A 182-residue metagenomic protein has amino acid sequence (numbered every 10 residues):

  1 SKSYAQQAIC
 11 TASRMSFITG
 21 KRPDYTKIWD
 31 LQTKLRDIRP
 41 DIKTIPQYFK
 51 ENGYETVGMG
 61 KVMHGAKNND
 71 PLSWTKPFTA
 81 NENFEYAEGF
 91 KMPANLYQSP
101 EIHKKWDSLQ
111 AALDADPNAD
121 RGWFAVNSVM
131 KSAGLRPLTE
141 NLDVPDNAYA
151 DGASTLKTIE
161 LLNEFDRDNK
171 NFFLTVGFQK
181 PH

Functional and structural regions predicted by a protein language model:
S1-H182: Formylglycine-dependent sulfatase
